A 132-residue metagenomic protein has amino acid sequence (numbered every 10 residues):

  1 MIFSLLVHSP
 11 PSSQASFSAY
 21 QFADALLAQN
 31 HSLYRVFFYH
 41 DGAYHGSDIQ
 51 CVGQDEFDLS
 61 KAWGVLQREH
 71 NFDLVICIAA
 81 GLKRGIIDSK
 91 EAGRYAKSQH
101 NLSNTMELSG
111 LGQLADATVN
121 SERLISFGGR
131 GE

Functional and structural regions predicted by a protein language model:
F3, L33-Y34, L74: Hydrophobic anchor at the start of a short beta-strand that flanks the dinucleotide cofactor-binding loop
F3-F17, G46-C51: Short, glycine-rich nucleotide/cofactor-binding loops
A15-V36: Histidine-anchored nucleotide/phosphate-binding helix
N30, R68-E69, D116-N120: Flexible, charged surface loops at secondary-structure boundaries
F37-G46: Short connector loops at secondary-structure junctions
V52-G81: A glycine-rich helix N-cap at a beta->alpha junction
I78-E132: N-terminal glycine-rich phosphate/adenylate-binding segment common to multiple enzyme folds
